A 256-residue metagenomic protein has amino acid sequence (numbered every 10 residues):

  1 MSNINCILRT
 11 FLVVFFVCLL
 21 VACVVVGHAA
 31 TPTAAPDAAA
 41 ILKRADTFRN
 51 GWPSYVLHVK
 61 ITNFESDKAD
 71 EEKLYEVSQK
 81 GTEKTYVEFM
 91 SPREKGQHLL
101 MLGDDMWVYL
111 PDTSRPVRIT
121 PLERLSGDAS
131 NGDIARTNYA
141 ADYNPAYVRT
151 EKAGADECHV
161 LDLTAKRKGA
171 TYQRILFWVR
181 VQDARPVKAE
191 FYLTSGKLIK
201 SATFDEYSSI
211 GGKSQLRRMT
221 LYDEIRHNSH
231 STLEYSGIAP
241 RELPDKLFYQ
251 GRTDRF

Functional and structural regions predicted by a protein language model:
M1-L8: N-terminal secretory signal peptides that target proteins for export/translocation
F11-C23: Bacterial N-terminal signal peptides
G27-A29, A34: Boundary at the C-terminal end of the N-terminal hydrophobic targeting segment
P36-D112: N-terminal mature ectodomain segment of secretory-pathway/periplasmic proteins
A39-A40, A135-V148, G196-S201: A short, amphipathic edge element
T62, K80-T82, M90-P92, D104-D105 (+7 more regions): Solvent-exposed coil/turn segments that connect beta secondary-structure elements in extracytoplasmic/periplasmic
L110-R136: Acidic/charged, solvent-exposed loop-and-adjacent secondary-structure segments enriched in E/D, K/R, S/T, and G/P
N138, D156-G251: Gly/Pro-enriched, hydrophobic low-complexity segments that function as extracytoplasmic propeptides/linkers
